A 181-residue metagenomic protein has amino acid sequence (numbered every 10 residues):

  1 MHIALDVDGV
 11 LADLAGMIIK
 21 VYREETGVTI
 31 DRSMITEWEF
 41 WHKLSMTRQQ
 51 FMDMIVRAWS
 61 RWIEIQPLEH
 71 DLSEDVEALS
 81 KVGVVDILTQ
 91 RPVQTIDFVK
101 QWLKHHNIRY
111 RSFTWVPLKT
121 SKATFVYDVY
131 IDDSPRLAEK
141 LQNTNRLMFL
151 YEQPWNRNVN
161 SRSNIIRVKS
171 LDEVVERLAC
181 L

Functional and structural regions predicted by a protein language model:
M1-F51: Active-site neighborhood of HAD-like aspartate-dependent phosphohydrolases
R57-I87, P92-K100: Short, acidic loop-to-helix structural element flanking the phosphoryl-transfer center in phosphate-processing enzymes
Q90-Q142: Substrate-recognition "cap/lid" segment bordering the active-site pocket of phosphatases
F113-V116, I165-E173: Short acidic-hydrophobic, aromatic-tinged amphipathic segments that line or gate anion-handling sites
S121-T124, E173-L181: Short amphipathic alpha-helix with an adjacent loop that forms part of the alpha/beta core around
I131-K169: Acidic, Mg2+-coordinating phosphoryl-transfer loop and its flanking beta/alpha structural elements, shared across
